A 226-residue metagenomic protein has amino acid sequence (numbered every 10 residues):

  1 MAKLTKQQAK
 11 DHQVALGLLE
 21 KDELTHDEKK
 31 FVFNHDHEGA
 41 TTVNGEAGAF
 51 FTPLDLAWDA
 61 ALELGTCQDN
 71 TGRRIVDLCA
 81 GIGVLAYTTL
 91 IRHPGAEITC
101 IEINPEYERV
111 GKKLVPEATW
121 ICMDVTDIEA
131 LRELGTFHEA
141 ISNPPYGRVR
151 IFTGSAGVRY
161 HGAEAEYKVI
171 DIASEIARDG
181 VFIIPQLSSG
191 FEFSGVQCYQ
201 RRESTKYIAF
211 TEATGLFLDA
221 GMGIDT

Functional and structural regions predicted by a protein language model:
M1-T226: Class I S-adenosyl-L-methionine-dependent methyltransferase catalytic core
